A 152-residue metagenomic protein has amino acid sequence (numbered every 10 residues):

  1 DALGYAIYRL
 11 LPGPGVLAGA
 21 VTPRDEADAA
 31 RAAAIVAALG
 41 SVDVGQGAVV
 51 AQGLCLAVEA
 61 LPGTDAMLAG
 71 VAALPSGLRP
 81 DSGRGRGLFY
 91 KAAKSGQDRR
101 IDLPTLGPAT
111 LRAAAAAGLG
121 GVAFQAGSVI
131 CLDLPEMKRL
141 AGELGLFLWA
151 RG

Functional and structural regions predicted by a protein language model:
D1-L111: Conserved mixed alpha/beta catalytic, RNA-binding, or beta-rich assembly cores of soluble enzyme, regulatory
P108, R112-R151: C-terminal binding/interaction regions
